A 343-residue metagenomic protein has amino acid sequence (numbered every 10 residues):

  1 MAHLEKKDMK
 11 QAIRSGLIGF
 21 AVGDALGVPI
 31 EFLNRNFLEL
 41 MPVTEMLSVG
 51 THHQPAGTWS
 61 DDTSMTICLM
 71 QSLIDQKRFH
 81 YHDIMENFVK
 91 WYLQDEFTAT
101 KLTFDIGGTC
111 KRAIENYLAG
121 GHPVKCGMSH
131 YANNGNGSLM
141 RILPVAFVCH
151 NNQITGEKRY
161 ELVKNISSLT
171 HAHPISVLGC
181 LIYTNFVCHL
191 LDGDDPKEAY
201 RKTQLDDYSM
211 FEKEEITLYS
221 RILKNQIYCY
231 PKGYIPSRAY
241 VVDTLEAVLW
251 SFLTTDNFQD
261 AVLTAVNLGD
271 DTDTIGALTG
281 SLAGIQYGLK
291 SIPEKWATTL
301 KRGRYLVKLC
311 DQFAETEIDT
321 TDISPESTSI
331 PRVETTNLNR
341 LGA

Functional and structural regions predicted by a protein language model:
M1-A343: Structured, active/binding-site neighborhoods that engage oxygen-rich ligands
